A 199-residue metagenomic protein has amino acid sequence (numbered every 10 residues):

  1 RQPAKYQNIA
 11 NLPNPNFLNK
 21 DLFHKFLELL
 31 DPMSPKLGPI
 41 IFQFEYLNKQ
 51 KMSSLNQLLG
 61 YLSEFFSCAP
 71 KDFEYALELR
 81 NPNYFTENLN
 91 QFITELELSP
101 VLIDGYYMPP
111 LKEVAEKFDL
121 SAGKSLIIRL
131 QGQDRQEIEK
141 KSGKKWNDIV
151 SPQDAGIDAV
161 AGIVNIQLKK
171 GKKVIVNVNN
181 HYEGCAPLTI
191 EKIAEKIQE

Functional and structural regions predicted by a protein language model:
R1-E199: Residues lining hydrophobic/aromatic ligand-binding pockets adjacent to catalytic sites
